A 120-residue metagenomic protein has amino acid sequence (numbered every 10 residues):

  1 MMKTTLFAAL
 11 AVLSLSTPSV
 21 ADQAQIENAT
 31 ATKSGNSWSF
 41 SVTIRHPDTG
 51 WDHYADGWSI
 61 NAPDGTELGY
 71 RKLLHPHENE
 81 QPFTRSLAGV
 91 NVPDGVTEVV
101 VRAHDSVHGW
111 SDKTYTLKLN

Functional and structural regions predicted by a protein language model:
M1-F7: Bacterial N-terminal signal peptides that target proteins for export
S14-P18: N-terminal signal peptide c-region/cleavage motif recognized by signal peptidases
D22-D56: Short, surface-exposed binding/anchoring microloops in extracellular/periplasmic proteins
G57-N61: Beta-strand signatures of extracellular beta-sandwich domains
G69-E98, H104-G109: Short, solvent-exposed, Trp/other aromatic-anchored flexible loops in extracytoplasmic proteins
V90, L119-N120: Short, solvent-exposed mixed-charge patches
G109-L119: Edge beta-strands of extracellular beta-sandwich domains
